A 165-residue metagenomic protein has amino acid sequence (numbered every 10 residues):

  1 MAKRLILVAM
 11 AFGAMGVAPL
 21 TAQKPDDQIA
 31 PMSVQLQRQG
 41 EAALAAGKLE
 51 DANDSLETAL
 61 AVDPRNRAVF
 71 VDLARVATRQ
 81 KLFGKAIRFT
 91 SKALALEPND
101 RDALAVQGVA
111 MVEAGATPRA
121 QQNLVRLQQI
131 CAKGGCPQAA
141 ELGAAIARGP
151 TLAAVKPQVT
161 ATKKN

Functional and structural regions predicted by a protein language model:
P25-S33, V125-N165: Terminal, low-structured helical/coil segments at or just beyond the last alpha-helical repeat
P31-V62: Alpha-helical segment of the N-proximal tetratricopeptide repeat
A45-A46, R79-Q80, E113-A114, A145-L152: Register position in tetratricopeptide repeats
L60-A61, S91-A95, Q129: Conserved structural position within tetratricopeptide repeats
R101, G108-C136, A147: TPR/TPR-like (Sel1-like) alpha-helical repeat modules
